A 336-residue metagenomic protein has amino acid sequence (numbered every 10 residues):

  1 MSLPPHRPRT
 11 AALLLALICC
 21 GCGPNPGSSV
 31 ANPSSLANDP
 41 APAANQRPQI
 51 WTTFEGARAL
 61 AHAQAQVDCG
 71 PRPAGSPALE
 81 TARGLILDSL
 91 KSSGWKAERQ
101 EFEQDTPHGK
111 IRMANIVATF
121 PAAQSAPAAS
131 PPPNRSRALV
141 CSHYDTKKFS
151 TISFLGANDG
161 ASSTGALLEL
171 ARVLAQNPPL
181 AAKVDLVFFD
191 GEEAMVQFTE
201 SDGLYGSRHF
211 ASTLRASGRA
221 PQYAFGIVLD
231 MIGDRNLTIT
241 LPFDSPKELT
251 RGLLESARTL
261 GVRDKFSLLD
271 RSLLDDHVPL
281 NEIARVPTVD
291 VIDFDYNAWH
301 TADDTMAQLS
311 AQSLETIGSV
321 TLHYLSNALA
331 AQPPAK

Functional and structural regions predicted by a protein language model:
M1-A12: Bacterial N-terminal signal peptides that target proteins for export
G21-P26: Bacterial signal peptide processing site
P42-A82, S93, D295-T305: N-terminal capping segment at the start of a domain
I50, R99, E103, F225 (+1 more regions): Active-site-adjacent substrate-binding region of metalloamidase/peptidase-like peptide-processing proteins
R58-A65, T81, L85-S92, A97 (+9 more regions): Extracytoplasmic/secreted proteins, especially bacterial periplasmic and envelope-associated proteins
A65-A129, P133: A non-catalytic alpha/beta surface segment that caps or lines the substrate-entry region of metallo-dependent hydrolase
R99, V117, R137-C141, D185-F188 (+2 more regions): Structural recognition of the beta-strand scaffold that forms the well-ordered cores of secreted hydrolase catalytic
T151-S256, L269-S272, D276-H277: Acidic/histidine-rich catalytic neighborhood of metal-dependent amide-processing enzymes
